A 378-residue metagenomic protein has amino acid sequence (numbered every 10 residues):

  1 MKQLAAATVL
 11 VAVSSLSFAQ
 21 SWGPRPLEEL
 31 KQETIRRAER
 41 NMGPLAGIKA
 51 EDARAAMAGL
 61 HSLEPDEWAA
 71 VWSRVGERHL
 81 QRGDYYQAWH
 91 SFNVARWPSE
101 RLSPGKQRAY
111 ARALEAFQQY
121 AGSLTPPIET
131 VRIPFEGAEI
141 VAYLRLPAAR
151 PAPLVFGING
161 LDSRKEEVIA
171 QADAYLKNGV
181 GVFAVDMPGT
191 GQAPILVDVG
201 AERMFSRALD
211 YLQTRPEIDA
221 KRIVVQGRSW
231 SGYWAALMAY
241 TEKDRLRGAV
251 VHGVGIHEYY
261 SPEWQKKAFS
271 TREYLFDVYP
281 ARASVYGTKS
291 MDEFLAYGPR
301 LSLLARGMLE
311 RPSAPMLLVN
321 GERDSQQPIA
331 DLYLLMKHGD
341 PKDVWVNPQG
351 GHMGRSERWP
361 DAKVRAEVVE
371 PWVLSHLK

Functional and structural regions predicted by a protein language model:
R108-A149: N-terminal cap/lid segment of alpha/beta-hydrolase-fold proteins
P151-G160: Short beta-strand element of the alpha/beta-hydrolase
L196-E217: Alpha/beta-hydrolase active-site loop
E217-S229: Alpha/beta-hydrolase fold nucleophile elbow
Y240-A296, A314: Hydrolase active-site cap/lid region
P312-S313, L318-N320: Short beta-strand/loop motif that positions the catalytic acidic residue of the alpha/beta-hydrolase fold
S325-D331: Conserved alpha/beta-hydrolase "acid-adjacent" motif
G350-K363: Catalytic histidine-centered segment of alpha/beta-hydrolase-like enzymes
